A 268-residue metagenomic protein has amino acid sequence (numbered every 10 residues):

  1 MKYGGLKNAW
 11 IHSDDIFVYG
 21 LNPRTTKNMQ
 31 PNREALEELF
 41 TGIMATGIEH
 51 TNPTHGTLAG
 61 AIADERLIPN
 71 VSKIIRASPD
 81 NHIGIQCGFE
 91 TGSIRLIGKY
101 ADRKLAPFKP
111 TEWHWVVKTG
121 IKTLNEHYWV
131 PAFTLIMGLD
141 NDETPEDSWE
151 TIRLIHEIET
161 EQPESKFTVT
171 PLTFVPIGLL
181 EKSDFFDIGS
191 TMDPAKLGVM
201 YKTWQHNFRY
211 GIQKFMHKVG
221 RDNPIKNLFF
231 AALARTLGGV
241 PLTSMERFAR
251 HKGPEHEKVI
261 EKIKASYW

Functional and structural regions predicted by a protein language model:
M1-V130, M137-L139: Conserved SAM/AdoMet-binding glycine-rich loop
D15-T25, E90-D102, L135-E146, Q162-K202 (+2 more regions): Flexible glycine/acidic-rich beta-alpha junction loops that bind and position SAM and/or redox cofactors in anaerobic
N70-V71, D140-I158: Catalytic cores of alpha/beta
R103-K104, I155, R235, K252: Alpha-helix boundary/capping residues
W113, R153-E164, V175-P176: C-terminal, active-site-flanking charged/polar segments
E159-T170, E261-Y267: Long amphipathic alpha-helical scaffold regions
T203-W268: Radical SAM enzyme core and accessory elements
